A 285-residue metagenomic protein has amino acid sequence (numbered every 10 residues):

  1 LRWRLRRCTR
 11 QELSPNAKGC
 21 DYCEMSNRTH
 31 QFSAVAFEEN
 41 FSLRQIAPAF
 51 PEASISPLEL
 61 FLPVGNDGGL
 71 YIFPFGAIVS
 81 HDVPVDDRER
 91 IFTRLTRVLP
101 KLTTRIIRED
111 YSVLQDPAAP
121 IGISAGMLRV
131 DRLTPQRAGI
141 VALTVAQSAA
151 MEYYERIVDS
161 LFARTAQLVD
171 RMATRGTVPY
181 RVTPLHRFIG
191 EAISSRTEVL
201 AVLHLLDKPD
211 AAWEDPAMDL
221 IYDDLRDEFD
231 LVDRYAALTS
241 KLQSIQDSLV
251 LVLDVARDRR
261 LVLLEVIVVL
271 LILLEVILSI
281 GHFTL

Functional and structural regions predicted by a protein language model:
C8, C20-C23: Cysteine-centered motifs
E24-T134, I140: Short Lys/Arg-enriched alpha/beta "domain-start" segment
T93-P100, R156-D159, A163, H204: Short, intrinsically disordered, mixed-charge
R137-A138, I221: A composition-biased, non-transmembrane "mature-region" signal
A138-A201: Membrane-proximal low-complexity regions enriched in glycine and acidic/polar residues
G176-I277, G281-H282: Membrane-associated alpha-helical segments
